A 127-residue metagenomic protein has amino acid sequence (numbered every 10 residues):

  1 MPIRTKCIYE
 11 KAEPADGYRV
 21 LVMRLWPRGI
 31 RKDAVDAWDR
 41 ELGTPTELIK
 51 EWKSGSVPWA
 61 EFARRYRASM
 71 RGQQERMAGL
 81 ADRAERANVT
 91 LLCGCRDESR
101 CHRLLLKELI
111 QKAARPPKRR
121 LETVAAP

Functional and structural regions predicted by a protein language model:
M1-P127: Residues lining hydrophobic/aromatic ligand-binding pockets adjacent to catalytic sites
